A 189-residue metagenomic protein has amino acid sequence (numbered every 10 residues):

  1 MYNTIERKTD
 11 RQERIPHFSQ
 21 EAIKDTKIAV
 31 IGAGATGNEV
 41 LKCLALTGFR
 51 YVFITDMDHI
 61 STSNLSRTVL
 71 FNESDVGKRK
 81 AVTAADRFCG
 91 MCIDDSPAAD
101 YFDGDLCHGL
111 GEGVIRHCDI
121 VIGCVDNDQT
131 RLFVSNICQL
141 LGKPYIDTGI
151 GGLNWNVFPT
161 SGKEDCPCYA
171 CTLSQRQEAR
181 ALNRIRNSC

Functional and structural regions predicted by a protein language model:
M1-A29, T62: N-terminal charged helix/coil linker that caps or initiates catalytic domains
K27, R50-V52, A98: Residues at the starts of beta-strands that form the adenosine-phosphate
V30-A33, I54: Hydrophobic Val/Ile/Leu positions in short beta-strands of Rossmann-like dinucleotide-binding domains
T36: Hydrophobic/small residue at the entry helix of a nucleotide-binding pocket
V40-L41, A84: Hydrophobic residues within alpha-helices that form the first helical element adjacent to the glycine-rich loop
L44: Aromatic pocket-lining residues of Rossmann-like dinucleotide-binding sites
F49-D94: Glycine-rich phosphate-binding loop and adjoining beta1-alpha1-beta2 segment of Rossmann-like nucleotide-binding folds
I93, A99-H108, E112-C189: E1/E1-like adenylate-forming module used to activate ubiquitin-like modifiers and sulfur-carrier proteins
